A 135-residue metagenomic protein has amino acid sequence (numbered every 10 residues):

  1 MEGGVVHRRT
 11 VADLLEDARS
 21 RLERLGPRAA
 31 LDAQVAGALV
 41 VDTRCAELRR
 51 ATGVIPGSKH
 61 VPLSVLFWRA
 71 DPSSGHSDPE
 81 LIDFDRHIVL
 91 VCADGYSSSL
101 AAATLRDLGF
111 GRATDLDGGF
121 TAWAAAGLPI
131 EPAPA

Functional and structural regions predicted by a protein language model:
M1-L39, A46-H87, D94-A135: Rhodanese-like catalytic fold shared by cysteine-dependent sulfurtransferases and DSP/PTP-type phosphatases
